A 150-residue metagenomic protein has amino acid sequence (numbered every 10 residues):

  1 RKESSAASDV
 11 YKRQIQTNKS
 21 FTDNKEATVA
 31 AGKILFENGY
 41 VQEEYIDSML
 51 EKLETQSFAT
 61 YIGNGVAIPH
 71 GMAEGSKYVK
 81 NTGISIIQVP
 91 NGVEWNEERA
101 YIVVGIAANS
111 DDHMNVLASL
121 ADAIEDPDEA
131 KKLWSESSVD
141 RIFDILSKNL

Functional and structural regions predicted by a protein language model:
R1-A7, Y11: Single conserved hydrophobic/aromatic residue that forms the stacking wall/gate of nucleotide- or nucleobase-binding
S8-D9, T28, N96-E98: Short, flexible turn/loop "capping" segments at secondary-structure junctions
K12-F21: Short amphipathic
T22-T28, D122: Short acidic alpha-helix initiation/capping motifs at coil-to-helix transition points, especially at protein N-termini
T28, G32-F58: Betabetaalpha-Me/HNH-type nuclease active-site subdomain
A31, P69, L120: A residue-level signal for conserved active-site and pocket-lining positions in enzyme catalytic cores
M49-G92: Compact, glycine-rich, soluble single-domain proteins
E98-L150: Well-ordered alpha/beta subsegment
